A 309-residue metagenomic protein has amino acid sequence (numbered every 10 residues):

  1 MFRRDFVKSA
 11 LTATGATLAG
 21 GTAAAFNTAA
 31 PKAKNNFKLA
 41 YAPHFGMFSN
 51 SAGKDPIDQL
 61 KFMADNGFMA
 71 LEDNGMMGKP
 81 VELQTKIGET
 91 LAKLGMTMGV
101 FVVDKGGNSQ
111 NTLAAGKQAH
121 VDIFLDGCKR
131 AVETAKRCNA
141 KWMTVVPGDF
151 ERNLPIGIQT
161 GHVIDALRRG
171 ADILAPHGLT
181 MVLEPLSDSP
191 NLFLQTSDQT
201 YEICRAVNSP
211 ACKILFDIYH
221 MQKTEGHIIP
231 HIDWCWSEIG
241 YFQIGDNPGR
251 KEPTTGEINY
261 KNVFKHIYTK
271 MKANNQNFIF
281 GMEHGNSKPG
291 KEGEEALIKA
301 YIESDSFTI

Functional and structural regions predicted by a protein language model:
F2-G21, A25-G67, N139, L194-F216 (+1 more regions): Histidine-acidic metal/acid-base catalytic patches
D5, A10-L18, P31-N35, L113-K213 (+1 more regions): Active-site acidic/histidine proton-transfer and metal-coordination neighborhood in alpha/beta enzyme cores
A42-G46, E72-N74, G99-V102, T144-V146 (+4 more regions): A cross-family glycoside hydrolase active-site/sugar-binding cleft signature
F45-F48, D73-G75, K117-A119, L154-I158 (+3 more regions): Short, contiguous strand/loop micro-motifs
L60, V81, G88, V132 (+3 more regions): Short glycine-/small-residue-rich flexible loop motifs, especially phosphate/cofactor-binding loops
M69, D73-H162, Q276-P289: Structural motif corresponding to the early beta-alpha repeats
K86-K93, A166-G170, H231-W234, V263-H266: Catalytic-core regions built around general acid/base machinery
